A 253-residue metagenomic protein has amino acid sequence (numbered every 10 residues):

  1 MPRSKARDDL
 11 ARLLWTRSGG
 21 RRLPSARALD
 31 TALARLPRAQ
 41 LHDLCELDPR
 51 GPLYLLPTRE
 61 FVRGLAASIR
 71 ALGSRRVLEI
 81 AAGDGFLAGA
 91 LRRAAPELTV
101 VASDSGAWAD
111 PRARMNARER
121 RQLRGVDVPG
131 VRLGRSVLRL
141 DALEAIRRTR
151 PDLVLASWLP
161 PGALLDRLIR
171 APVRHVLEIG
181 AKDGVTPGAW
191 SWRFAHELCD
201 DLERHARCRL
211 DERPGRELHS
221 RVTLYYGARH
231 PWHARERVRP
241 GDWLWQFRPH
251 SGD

Functional and structural regions predicted by a protein language model:
M1-L72: S-adenosyl-L-methionine
S74, P151, V173-R174: Proline-aspartate-enriched helix->loop->beta-strand connector
S74-G83: Conserved class I S-adenosyl-L-methionine
G85-G89: Glycine-rich SAM-binding Motif I of class I
T99-D104: Conserved SAM-binding motif I beta-strand of class I
D110-L153: S-adenosyl-L-methionine
D152-L164: A short SAM/SAH-binding and catalytic strip from SAM-dependent methyltransferases
P161-A234, D242-W245: C-terminal substrate-binding/active-site "lid" region of AdoMet-derived donor-dependent transferases
